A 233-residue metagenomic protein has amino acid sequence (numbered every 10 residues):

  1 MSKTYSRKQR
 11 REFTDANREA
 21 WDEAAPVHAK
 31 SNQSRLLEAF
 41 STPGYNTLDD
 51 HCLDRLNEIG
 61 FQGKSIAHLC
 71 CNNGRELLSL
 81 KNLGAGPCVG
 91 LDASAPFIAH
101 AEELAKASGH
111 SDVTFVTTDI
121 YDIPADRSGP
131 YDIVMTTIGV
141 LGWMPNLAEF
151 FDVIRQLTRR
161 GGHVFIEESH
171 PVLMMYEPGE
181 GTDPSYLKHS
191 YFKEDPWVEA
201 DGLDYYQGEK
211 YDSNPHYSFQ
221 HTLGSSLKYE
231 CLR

Functional and structural regions predicted by a protein language model:
M1-L36: N-terminal, positively charged/glycine-rich alpha-helical extensions of SAM-dependent methyltransferases
S34-K64: Conserved alpha-helix/loop element of class I SAM-dependent methyltransferases that forms part of the SAM/SAH-binding
S65-I123: Class I SAM-dependent methyltransferase SAM/SAH-binding core
Y121, A125-V134: A short acidic, Gly/Pro-enriched loop at the edge of an enzyme's catalytic core that lines a small-molecule cofactor
D132-A148: A short SAM/SAH-binding and catalytic strip from SAM-dependent methyltransferases
A148-H163: A short glycine-rich, Lys/Arg-flanked "PGG" loop and its adjoining helix->strand segment in the class I
H163-D204: Conserved class I S-adenosyl-L-methionine
Y217-R233: Short alpha-helix
